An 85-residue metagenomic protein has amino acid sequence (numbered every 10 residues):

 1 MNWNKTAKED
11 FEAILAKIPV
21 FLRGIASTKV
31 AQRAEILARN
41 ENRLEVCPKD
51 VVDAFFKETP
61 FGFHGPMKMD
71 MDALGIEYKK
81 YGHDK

Functional and structural regions predicted by a protein language model:
M1-K85: Non-catalytic accessory segments flanking P-loop/AAA+ NTPase cores
